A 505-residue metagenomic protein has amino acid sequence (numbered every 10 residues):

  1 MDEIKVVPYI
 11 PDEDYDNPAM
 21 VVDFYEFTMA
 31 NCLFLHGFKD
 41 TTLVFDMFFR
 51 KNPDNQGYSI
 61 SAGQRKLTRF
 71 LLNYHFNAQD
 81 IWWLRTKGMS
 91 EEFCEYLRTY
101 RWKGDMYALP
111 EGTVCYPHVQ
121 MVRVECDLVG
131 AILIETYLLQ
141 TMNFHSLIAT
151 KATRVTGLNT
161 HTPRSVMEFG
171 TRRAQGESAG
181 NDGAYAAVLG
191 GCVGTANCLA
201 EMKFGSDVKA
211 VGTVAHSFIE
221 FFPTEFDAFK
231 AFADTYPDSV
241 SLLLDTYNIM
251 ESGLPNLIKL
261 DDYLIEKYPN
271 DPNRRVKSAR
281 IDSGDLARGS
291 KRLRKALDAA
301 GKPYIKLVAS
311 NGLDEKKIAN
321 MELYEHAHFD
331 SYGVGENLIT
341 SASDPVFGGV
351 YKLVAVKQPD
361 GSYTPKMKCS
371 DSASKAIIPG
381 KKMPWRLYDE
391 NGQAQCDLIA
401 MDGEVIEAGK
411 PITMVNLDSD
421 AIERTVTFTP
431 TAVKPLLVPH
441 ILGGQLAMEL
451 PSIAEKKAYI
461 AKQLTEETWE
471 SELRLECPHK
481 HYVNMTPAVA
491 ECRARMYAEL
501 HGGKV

Functional and structural regions predicted by a protein language model:
D2-T41, F45, R50, D54-S61 (+3 more regions): Gly/Ser/Thr/Ala-enriched C-terminal appendages of enzymes
D2-T42, K51-P53, G88, C94-M106 (+6 more regions): Buried, small/hydrophobic-residue-enriched core segments of structured protein domains
H36-T99: N-terminal, Lys/Arg-enriched amphipathic/low-complexity engagement segments that precede the first folded domain
A62, K66-L67, Q79-D80, E92 (+6 more regions): Exposed alpha-helical structural elements
T68-Y74, A108-E111, C115: An N-terminal, globular interaction/scaffold subdomain
W82-W83, T150-R154, G170, E472-P478: Short coil/turn segments at secondary-structure boundaries
